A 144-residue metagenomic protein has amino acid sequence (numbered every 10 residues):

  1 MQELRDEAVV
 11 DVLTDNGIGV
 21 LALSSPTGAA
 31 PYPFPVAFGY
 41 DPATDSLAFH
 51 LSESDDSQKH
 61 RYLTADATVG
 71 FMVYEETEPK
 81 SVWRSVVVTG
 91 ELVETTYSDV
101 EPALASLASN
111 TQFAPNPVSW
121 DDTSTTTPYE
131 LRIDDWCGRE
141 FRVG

Functional and structural regions predicted by a protein language model:
M1-D15, W120, F141-G144: Haloarchaeal acidic low-complexity proteome signature biased toward cell-envelope/secretome components but also
V9, D56-K59, D99-A103: Amphipathic alpha-helical interface surfaces
V12-L13, Y62-L63, L107: A generic structural signal for nonpolar/aromatic side chains embedded in well-ordered alpha-helices
N16-S54, F71: Short beta-strand segments
A43, L63-A65, T95-D99: A short, structured loop/turn motif at beta-sheet edges
L51-E53, T64-E75, R84-V93: Active-site-adjacent structural patch at catalytic or cofactor/ligand-binding sites
L51-S57, V69-E76, L107-V118: Short acidic (Asp/Glu) patches
K80-G144: Charged, gly/pro-rich active-site loop segments
